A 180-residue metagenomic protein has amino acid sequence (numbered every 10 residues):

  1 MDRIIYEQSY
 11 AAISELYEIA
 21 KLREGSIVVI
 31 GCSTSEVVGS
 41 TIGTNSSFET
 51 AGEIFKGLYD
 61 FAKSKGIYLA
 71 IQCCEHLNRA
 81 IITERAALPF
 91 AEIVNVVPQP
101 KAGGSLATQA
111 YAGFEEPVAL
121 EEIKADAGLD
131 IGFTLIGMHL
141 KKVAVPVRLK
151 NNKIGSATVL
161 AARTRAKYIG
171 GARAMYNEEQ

Functional and structural regions predicted by a protein language model:
M1-V28, F48-F61: N-terminal glycine-/serine-/threonine-rich phosphate-binding loop
S14, E18-K21, Y59-I67, Y111-A119 (+1 more regions): Generic secondary-structure signature for well-ordered alpha-helical cores
A20-L22, A102, R148-K153: Solvent-exposed alpha-helices and their adjacent loops that cap or buttress functional pockets in soluble metabolic
V28-G31, L160: Structural motif
I30-S35, Q72: Glycine-rich beta-strand-to-loop/alpha-helix junction loops that act as flexible
V38-I42, S46-E53, G57-R79, A102: Active-site histidine-anchored catalytic micro-motif
K65-A127, G132: Ligand-binding beta-strand-loop-alpha-helix segment within the catalytic cores of soluble metabolic enzymes
T108, A112-Q180: Glycine-rich, aromatic-bearing surface loops/beta-hairpins
